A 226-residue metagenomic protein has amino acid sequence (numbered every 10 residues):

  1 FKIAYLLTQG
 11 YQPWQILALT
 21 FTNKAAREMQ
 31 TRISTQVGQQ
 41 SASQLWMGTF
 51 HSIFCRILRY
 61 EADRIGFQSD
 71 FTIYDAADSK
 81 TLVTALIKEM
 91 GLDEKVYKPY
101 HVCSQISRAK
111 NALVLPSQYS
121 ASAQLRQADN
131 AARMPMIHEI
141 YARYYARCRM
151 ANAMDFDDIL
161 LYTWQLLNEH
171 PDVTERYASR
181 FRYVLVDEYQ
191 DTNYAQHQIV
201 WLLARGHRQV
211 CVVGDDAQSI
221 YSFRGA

Functional and structural regions predicted by a protein language model:
F1-S69, I73-Y74, K80, A151 (+4 more regions): P-loop NTPase Walker
I3, K110-V114, L185, A204: Short alpha-helix boundary/capping elements
G10, L17-A18, A25-E28, D75-D78 (+1 more regions): Conserved helicase NTPase motor core
S41-Q44, D63-D158, F181: ATP-hydrolysis module of ASCE/P-loop NTPase motor domains, specifically the Walker B Asp-Glu catalytic pair
T49-H51, K110, G214: A general secondary-structure junction signal
S52-R59, S104-R108, A142, L161 (+2 more regions): Generic alpha-helical structural context detector
